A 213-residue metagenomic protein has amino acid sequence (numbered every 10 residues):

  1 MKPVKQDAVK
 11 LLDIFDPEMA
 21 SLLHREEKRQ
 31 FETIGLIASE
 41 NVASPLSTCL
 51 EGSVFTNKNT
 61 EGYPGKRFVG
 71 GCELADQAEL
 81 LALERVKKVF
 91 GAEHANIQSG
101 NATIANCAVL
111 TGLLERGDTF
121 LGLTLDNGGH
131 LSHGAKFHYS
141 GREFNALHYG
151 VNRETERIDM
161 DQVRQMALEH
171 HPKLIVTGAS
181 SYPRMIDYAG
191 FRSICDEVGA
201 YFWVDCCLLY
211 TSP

Functional and structural regions predicted by a protein language model:
K2-K66: N-terminal "arm"/small-domain region of PLP-dependent enzymes with the aminotransferase-like
N59-I104: Conserved N-terminal alpha-helix of the aminotransferase class I/II PLP-enzyme fold
A95-S99, G122-L123, V176-T177, F202-C206: General beta-strand structural signal in soluble alpha/beta enzymes
L114-G129: Conserved PLP-anchoring active-site segment centered on the Schiff-base-forming lysine
S132-T177: PLP-dependent aminotransferase-class I/II
V176-G199: Active-site core of PLP-dependent enzymes with the aminotransferase class I/II
Y210-P213: Conserved small/polar residues in nucleotide/adenosyl-binding loops
